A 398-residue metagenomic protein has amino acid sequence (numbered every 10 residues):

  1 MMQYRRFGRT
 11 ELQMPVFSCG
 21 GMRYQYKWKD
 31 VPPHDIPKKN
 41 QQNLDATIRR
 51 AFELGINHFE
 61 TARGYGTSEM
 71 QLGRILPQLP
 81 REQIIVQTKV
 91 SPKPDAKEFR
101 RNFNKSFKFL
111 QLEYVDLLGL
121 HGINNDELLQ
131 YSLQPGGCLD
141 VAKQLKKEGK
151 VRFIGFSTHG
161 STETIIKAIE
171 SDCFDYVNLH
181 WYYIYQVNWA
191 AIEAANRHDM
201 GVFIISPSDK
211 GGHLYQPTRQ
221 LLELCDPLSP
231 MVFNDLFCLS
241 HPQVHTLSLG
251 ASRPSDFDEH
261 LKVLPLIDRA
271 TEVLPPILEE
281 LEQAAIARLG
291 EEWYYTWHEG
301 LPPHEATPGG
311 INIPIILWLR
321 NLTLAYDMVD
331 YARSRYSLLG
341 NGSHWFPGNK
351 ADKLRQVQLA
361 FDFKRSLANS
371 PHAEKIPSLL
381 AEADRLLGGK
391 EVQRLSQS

Functional and structural regions predicted by a protein language model:
M1-Q83, N369-S398: N-terminal binding-site loop/beta-alpha segment at the start of enzyme catalytic domains that lines or forms
F7, F17-C19, A51, F59 (+10 more regions): Conserved, mostly hydrophobic/aromatic
M14, Q83-I84, V115, V151 (+2 more regions): Local beta-strand N-terminus motif with an aromatic residue
W28-I36, R49, P94-I192, N196-S208: Glycine/proline-rich, positively charged, aromatic-decorated active-site loop/lid region on the catalytic face
R63, T67, S91, H159-G160 (+2 more regions): Short beta->alpha linker loops
E69-T88, C138-G149, F203-I204: Alpha-helix-loop-beta-strand connector modules within alpha/beta enzyme cores
E82-I85, C173-W181, D268-L274: Short hydrophobic/aromatic-enriched beta-strand-loop microsegments
A190-S398: Structured C-terminal cap/extension of enzyme domains
